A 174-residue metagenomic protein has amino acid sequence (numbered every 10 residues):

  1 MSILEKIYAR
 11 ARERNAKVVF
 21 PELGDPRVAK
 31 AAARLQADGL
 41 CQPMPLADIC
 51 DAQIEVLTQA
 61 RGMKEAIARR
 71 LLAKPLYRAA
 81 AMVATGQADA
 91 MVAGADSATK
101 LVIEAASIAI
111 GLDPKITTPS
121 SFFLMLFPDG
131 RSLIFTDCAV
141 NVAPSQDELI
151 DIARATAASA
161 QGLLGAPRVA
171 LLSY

Functional and structural regions predicted by a protein language model:
M1-P45, I49-Y174: Anion-binding alpha/beta catalytic cores of soluble intermediary-metabolism enzymes, centered on
